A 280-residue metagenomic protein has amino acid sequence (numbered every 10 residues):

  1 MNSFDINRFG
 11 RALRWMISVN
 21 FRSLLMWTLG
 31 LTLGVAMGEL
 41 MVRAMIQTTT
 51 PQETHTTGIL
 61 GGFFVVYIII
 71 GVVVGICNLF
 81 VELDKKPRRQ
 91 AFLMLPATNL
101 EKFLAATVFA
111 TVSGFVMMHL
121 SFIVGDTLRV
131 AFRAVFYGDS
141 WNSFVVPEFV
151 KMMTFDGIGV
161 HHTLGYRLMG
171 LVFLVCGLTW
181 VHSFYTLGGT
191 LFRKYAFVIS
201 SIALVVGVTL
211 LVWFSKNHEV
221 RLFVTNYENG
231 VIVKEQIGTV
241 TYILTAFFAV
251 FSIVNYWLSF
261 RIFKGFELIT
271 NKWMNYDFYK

Functional and structural regions predicted by a protein language model:
M1-Q90, N99-K280: Hydrophobic alpha-helical transmembrane segments of membrane proteins
